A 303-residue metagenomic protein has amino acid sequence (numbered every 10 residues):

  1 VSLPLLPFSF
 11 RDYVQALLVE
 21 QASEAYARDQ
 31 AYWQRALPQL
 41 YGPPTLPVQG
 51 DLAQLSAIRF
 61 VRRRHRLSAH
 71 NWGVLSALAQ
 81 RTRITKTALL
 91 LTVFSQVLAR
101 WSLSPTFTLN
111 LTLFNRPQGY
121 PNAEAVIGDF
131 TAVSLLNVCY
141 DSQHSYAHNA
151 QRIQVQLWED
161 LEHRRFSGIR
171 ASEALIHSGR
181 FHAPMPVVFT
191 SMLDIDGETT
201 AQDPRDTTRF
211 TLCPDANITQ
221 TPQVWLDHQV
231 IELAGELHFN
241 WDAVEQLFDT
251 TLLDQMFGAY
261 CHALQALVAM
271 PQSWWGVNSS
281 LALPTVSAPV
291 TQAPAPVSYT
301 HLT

Functional and structural regions predicted by a protein language model:
V1, K86, V230-D249, F257: Histidine-centered acyl-transfer/condensation active-site motif and its immediate structural neighborhood
V1-F8, E162-R165, R170-S172, V230 (+2 more regions): A short N-terminal helical cap/helix-turn-helix that marks the beginning of AMP-binding/adenylate-forming
P4-V61, P296-S298: Short amphipathic alpha-helices and their capping loops
L18-Q30, L78-L91, W101-D215, E245-D249: His-Asp-centered acyl/peptidyl-transfer active-site segments
A27-A31, I58-A77, A147, Q151 (+2 more regions): AMP-binding/adenylate-forming domain of the ANL superfamily
L37-P44, V97-P105, V138, S142 (+2 more regions): A generic secondary-structure signal for well-formed alpha-helical elements
L46, R63-L67, L136-V138: Generic detection of short hydrophobic beta-strand segments and adjacent strand-loop junctions
T85-V97, Q255, A259: Short amphipathic alpha-helical face segments that pack within enzyme cores and frequently flank/anchor catalytic
